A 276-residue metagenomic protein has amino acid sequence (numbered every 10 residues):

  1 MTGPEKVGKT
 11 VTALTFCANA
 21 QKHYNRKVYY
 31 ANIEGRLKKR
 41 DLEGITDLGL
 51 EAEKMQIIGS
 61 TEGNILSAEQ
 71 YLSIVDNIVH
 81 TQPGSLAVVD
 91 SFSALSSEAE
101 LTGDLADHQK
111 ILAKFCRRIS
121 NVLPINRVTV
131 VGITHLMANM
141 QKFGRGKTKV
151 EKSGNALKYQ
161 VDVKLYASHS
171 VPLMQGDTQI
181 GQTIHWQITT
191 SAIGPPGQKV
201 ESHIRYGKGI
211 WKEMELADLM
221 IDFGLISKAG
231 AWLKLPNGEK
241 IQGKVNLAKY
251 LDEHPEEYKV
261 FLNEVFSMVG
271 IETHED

Functional and structural regions predicted by a protein language model:
M1, S85-V89, V128-V130: Generic beta-sheet signal
M1-Y24: Glycine-rich P-loop/Walker A and Walker A-like loops and their local beta1-loop-alpha1 context in P-loop NTPases
T2, A31-E34, I133: Short His-Asn-centered micro-motif
E5, L173-D276: C-terminal regions of RecA-like/P-loop NTPase motor modules
A20, Y24, G49, V79-Q82 (+10 more regions): Conserved NTP-handling cores and scaffolds of large molecular machines
H23-Q109, K114, E264: Conserved inter-motif catalytic segment of the P-loop NTP-binding fold
L42, D90, V161, M220 (+1 more regions): Residue-level signature of catalytic and energy-coupling elements of molecular machines, predominantly ATP/GTP-dependent
A106-F223: Phosphate-binding/switch region of NTP-binding enzymes
